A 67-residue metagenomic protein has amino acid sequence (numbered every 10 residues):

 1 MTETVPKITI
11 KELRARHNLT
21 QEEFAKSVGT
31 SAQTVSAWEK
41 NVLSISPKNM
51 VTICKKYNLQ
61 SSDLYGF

Functional and structural regions predicted by a protein language model:
M1-R16: A short, Lys/Arg-rich alpha-helix, primarily the initiator
P6, I10, S31, Q60-S61: Hydrophobic side chains within well-formed alpha-helices
K7, N18, S44-P47: Residue at a beta-strand N-cap/secondary-structure junction
N18-A37, T52: Short alpha-helical DNA-recognition segment
T34, S44, D63: Residues in the helix-turn-helix
K40: Short, conserved catalytic or interaction motifs in soluble domains
K48-D63: DNA major-groove recognition helix of helix-turn-helix/homeodomain DNA-binding modules
